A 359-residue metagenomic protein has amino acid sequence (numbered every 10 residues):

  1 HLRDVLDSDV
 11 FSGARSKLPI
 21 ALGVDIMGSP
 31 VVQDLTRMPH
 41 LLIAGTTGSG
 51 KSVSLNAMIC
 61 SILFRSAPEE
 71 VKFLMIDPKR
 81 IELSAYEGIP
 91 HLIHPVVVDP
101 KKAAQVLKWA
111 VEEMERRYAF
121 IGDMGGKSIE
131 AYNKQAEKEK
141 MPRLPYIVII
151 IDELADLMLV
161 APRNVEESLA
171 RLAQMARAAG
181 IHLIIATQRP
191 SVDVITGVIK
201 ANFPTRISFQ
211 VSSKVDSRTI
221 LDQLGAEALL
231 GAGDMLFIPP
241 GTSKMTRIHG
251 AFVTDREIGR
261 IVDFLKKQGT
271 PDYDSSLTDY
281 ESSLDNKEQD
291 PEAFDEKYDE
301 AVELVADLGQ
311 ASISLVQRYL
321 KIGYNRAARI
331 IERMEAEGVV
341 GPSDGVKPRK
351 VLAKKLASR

Functional and structural regions predicted by a protein language model:
H1, S128-A131, D216, E257-R260: Exposed alpha-helical structural elements
H1-V5, F264: Interdomain "pre-motor" coupling segment immediately N-terminal to P-loop NTPase/helicase cores
D4-G126, L144-V211, V215-L230, L236-R247 (+4 more regions): P-loop NTPase catalytic phosphate-binding loop
I26-S29, P239-E335, V339-R359: Conserved alpha/beta core segments of nucleic-acid transaction machinery
F120-A131, D272-D279: Short, flexible loop/turn segments with low-complexity composition
A131-P142, L172: Conserved alpha-helical scaffold flanking the Walker A/P-loop in AAA+ ATPase domains
K134-E137, D156, E303: Surface-exposed charged/polar residues within alpha-helices that form helix-capping/stabilizing sites and interaction
R143-L144, D274: Short, highly charged
